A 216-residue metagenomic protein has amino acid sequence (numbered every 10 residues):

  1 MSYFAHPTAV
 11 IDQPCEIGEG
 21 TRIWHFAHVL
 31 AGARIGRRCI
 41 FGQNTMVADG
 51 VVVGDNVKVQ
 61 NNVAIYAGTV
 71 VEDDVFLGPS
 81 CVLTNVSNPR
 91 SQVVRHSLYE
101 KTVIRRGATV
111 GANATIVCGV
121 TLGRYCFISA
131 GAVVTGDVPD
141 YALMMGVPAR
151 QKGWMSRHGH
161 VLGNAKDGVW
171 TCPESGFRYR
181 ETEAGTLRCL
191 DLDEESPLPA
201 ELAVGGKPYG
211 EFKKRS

Functional and structural regions predicted by a protein language model:
M1-P7, Q13-C15, R22-L122, G153-W154: Flexible, glycine/small-residue-enriched loop-and-beta-strand segment within the central core of proteins
M1-T8, G20, T69, D74 (+8 more regions): Terminal amphipathic alpha-helical/low-complexity segments used for targeting or macromolecular assembly
A112, A130-G131: Active-site-proximal glycine-rich helix-loop-beta segment
G136-D137: Loop-to-transmembrane alpha-helix entry segments
